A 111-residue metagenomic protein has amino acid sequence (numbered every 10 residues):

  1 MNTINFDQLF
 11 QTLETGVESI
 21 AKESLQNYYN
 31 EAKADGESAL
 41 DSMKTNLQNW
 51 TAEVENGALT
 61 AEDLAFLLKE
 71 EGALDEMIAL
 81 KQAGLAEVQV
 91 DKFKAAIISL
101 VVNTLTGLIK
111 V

Functional and structural regions predicted by a protein language model:
M1-V111: Cationic, hydrophobic amphipathic alpha-helical membrane-interacting segments
